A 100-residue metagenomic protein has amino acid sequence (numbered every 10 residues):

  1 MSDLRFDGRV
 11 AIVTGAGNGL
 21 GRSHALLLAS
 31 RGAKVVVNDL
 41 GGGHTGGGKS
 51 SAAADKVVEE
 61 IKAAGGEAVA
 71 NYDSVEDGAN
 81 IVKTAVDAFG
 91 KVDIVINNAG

Functional and structural regions predicted by a protein language model:
D3-V37, G42: Canonical Rossmann dinucleotide-binding motif of NAD(H)/NADP(H)-dependent dehydrogenases/reductases, specifically
V10, K34, E67-V69, K91-D93: Structural signature of beta-strand start/N-cap positions in the alpha/beta core of ABC transporter nucleotide-binding
A11-V13, L28, I61, A85 (+2 more regions): Residue-level signal for nonpolar/aromatic packing positions in well-ordered secondary structure
A25, S51, Y72: Surface-exposed receptor/substrate recognition regions of extracellular proteins
N38-A64: Glycine-rich phosphate-binding loop and adjoining beta1-alpha1-beta2 segment of Rossmann-like nucleotide-binding folds
V58-K62, A68-Y72, E76-K91: Conserved amphipathic alpha-helix within the SDR
N98-G100: Conserved NAD(P)H cofactor-binding loop of Rossmann-fold oxidoreductase domains
